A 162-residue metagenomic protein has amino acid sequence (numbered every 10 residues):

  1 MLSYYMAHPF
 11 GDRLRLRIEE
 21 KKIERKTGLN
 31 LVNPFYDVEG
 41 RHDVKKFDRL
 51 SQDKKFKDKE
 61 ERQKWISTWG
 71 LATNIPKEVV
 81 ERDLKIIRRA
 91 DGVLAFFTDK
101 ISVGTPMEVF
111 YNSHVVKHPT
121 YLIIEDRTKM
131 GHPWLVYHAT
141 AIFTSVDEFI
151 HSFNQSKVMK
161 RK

Functional and structural regions predicted by a protein language model:
M1-K162: Conserved catalytic or regulatory cores that recognize and/or transform ribose-phosphate-containing ligands
